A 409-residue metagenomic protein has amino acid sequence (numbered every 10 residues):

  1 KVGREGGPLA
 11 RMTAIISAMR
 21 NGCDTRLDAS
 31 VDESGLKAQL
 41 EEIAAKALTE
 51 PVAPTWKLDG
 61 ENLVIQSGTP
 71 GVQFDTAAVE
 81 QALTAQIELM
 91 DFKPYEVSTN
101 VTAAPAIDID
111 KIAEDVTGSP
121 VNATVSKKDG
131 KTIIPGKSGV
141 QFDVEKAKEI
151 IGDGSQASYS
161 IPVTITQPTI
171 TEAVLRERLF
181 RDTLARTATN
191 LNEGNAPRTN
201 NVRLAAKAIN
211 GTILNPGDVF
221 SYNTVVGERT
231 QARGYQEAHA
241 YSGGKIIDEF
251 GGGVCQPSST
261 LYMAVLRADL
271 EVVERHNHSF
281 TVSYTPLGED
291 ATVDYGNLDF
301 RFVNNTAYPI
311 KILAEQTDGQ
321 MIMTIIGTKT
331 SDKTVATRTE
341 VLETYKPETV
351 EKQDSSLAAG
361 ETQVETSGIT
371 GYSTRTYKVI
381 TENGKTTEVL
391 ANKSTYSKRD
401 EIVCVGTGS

Functional and structural regions predicted by a protein language model:
K1-E80, K111-K127: Signal peptide-directed extracytoplasmic domains
V2, M19, S34, A38-K46 (+3 more regions): Structured segments of extracytoplasmic/periplasmic soluble domains in secreted or envelope-associated proteins
R4-G22, D75-F92, A147, L184-N201: Short, charge-rich amphipathic segments
L48-W56, Q73, A77-A85, F92 (+1 more regions): Extended intrinsically disordered, low-complexity coil regions enriched in Ser, Thr, Gly, Ala and often Pro
E88, E96-S409: Well-ordered beta-sheet/strand-loop patches within structured domains
